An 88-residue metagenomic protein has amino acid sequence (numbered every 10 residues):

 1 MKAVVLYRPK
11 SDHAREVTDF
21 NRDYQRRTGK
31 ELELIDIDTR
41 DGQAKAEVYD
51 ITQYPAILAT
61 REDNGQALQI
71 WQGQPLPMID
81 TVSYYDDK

Functional and structural regions predicted by a protein language model:
M1-T28: Local sequence-structure signature of Cys/Sec-based thiol-disulfide redox active-site neighborhoods
K2, Y24, E33-I35, T81-K88: Feature detects long, helix-prone N-terminal segments enriched in hydrophobes
L6-P9, G29-G42: Thiol-based oxidoreductase modules, predominantly thioredoxin-like and allied folds used for disulfide exchange
A14, G42-Q43: Short, well-ordered alpha-helical microsegments
A46: Short beta-strand-centered segments that line the small-molecule binding cleft or hinge of alpha/beta clamshell
Y49-A59: Structural micro-motif
L58-K88: Non-catalytic, surface beta->alpha helical segment in thiol-disulfide oxidoreductase systems
